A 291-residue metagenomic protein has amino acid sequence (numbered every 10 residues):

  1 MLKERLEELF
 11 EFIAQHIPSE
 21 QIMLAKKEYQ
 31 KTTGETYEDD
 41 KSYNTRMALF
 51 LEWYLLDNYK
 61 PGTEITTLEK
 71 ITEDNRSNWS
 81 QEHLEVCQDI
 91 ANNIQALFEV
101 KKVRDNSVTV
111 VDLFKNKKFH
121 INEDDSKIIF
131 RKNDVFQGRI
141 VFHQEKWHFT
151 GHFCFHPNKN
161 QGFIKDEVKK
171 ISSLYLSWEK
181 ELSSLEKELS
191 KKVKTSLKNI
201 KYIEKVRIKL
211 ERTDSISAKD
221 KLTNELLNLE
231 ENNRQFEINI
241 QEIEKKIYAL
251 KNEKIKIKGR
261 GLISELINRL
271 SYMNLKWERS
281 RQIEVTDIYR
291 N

Functional and structural regions predicted by a protein language model:
M1-L97, I128-I129, R139-N291: Mixed-charge, low-complexity intrinsically disordered regions
K102-R104: A residue-level detector for short acidic-glycine micro-motifs
N106-V110: Short aromatic-glycine-enriched beta-strand elements
L113, D124, H152: Surface loops and adjacent helix of pleckstrin homology
K115-N116, E145: Detector for glycine-centered tight turns/loop "hinges" at secondary-structure junctions
N116-I129: Beta-strand/loop nucleic-acid-binding surfaces
